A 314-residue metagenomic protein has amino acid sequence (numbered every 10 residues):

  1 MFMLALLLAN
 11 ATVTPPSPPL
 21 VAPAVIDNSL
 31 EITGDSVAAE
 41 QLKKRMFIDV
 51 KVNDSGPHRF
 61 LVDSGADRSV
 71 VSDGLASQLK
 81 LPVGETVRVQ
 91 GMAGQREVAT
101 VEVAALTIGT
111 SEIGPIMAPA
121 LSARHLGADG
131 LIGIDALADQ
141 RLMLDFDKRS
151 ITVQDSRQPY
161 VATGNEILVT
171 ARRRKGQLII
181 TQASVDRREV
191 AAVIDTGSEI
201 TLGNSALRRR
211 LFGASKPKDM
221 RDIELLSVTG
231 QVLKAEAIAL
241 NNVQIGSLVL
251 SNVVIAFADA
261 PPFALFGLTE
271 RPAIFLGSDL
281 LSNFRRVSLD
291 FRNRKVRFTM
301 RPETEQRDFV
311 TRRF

Functional and structural regions predicted by a protein language model:
F2-F314: Pepsin/retropepsin-fold aspartyl endopeptidases
